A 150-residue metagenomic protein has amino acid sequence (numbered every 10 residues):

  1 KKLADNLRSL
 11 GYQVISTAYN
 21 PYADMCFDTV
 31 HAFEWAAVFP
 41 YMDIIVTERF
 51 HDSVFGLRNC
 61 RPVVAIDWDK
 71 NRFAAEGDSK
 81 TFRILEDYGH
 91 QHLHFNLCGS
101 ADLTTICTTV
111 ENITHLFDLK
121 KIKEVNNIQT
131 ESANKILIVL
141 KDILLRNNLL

Functional and structural regions predicted by a protein language model:
K1-L150: Active-site anion-handling motifs in enzyme catalytic cores
